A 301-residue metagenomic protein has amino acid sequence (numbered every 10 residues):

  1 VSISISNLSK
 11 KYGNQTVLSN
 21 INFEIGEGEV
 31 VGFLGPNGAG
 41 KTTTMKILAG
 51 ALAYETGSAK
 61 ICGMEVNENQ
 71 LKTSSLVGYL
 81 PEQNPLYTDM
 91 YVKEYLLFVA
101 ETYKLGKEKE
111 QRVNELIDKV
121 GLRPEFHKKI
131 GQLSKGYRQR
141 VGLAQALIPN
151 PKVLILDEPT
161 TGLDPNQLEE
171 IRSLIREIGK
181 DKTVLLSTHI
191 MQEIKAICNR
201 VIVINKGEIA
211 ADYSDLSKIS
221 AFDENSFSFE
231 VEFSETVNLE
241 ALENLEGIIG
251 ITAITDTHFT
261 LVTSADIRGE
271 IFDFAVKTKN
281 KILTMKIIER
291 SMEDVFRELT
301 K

Functional and structural regions predicted by a protein language model:
V1-I3, K301: Short, Lys/Arg-enriched, disordered terminal segments
I3, K10-N205, I209-A211: ABC transporter nucleotide-binding domains
E27, P124, F233-E235, T263-A265 (+1 more regions): Non-catalytic surface loops within mature trypsin-like serine protease
E68, Y87, Q192, V237 (+2 more regions): Short alpha-helical
T88, L186, F233, T263 (+1 more regions): Small/polar loops that bind or transfer phosphate-bearing groups
E170-V262: ABC transporter nucleotide-binding domain
T263-K301: C-terminal coupling/interaction segments
